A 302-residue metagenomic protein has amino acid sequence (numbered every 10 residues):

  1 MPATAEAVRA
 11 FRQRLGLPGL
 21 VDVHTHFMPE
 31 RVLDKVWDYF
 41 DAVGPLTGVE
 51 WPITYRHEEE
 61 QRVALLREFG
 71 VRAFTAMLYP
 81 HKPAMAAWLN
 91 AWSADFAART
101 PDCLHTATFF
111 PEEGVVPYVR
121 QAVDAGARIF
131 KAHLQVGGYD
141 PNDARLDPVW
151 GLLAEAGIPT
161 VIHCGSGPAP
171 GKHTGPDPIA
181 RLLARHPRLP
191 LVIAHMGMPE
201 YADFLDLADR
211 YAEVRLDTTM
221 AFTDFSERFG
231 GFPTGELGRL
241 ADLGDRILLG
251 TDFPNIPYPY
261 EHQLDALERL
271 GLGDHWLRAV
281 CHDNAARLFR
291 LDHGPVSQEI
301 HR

Functional and structural regions predicted by a protein language model:
M1-V23, E30-F69, A73, L243-R246 (+1 more regions): Mid-to-C-terminal alpha-helical segments outside catalytic/metal-binding sites
P2, R72-A73, M77-T174, A212-R215 (+2 more regions): Active-site gating/metal-coordination segments in enzymes
A3-T4, R128-I129, Y139-L248, E299-I300: Catalytic pocket-lining loop regions of alpha/beta-barrel enzymes, especially the amidohydrolase/enolase/GH5 lineages
H24, S93, A122, F130 (+6 more regions): Conserved, mostly hydrophobic/aromatic
H24-E30, H163, H195: Histidine-centered divalent metal-coordination motifs
F27-M28, S166, M198, N255: Short active-site segment of divalent metal-dependent hydrolases/proteases that encodes the spacing between
R31-W37, A87, Y118-V119, T174 (+4 more regions): Short aromatic-enriched loop/helix-cap "lid" or pocket-rim segments at secondary-structure transitions that line
N90, G114-V116, I179, E200-F204 (+2 more regions): Short, well-ordered alpha-helical microsegments
